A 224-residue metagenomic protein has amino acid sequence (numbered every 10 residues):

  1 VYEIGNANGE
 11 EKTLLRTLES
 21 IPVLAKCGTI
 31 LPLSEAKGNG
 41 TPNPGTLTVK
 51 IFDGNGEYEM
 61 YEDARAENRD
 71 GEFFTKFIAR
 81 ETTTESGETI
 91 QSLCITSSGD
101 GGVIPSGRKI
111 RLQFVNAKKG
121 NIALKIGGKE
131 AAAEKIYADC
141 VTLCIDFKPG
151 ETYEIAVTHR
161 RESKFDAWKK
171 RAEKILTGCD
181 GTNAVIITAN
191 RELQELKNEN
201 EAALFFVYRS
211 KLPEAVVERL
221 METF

Functional and structural regions predicted by a protein language model:
V1-G128: Catalytic core of carbohydrate-active enzymes
Y2, Y58-Y61, Y137, Y153 (+1 more regions): Sequence-level detector for tyrosine residue identity
I51, M60, E72-K76, I136 (+3 more regions): Intrinsic disorder/low-structure terminal segments
T84, A131-I136: Short, surface-exposed loop motifs enriched in S/T, G, D/E and P with embedded aromatic residues
V103-G120, P149-K169: Extended Gly/Ser/Thr-rich low-complexity repeat segments, especially those forming or decorating extracellular
K135-E154: A surface-exposed beta-strand-loop module
G150, V157-F224: Mature N-terminal, pre-catalytic/accessory segment of carbohydrate-active enzymes
